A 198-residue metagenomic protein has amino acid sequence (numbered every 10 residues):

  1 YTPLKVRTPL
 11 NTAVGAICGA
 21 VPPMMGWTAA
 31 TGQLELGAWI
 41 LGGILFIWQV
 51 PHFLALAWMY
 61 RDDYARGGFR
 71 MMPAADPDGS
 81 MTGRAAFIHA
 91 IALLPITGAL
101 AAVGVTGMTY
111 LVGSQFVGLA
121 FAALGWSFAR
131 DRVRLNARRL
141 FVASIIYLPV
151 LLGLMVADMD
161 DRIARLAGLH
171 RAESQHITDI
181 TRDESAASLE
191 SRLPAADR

Functional and structural regions predicted by a protein language model:
Y1-A29: Intramembrane alpha-helical segments
Y1-T8, R84-V142: Transmembrane helix-loop-helix
K5, P9, M59-F69, L100 (+3 more regions): Perimembrane helix-loop junctions in membrane proteins
N11, H52, S144: Residue-level signal for inorganic ion chemistry
A13-A20, G42-F46, F87, I91 (+1 more regions): Residue-level signature of the transmembrane alpha-helical core of multi-pass small-molecule transporters
P22-F46, G98-Y110, V156-T181, L189-R192: Helix-coil boundary and interhelical linker segments in multi-pass alpha-helical membrane proteins
Q49-G98, G104: Solvent-exposed interhelical
F141-D160: Final/C-terminal transmembrane alpha-helix of multipass membrane proteins
